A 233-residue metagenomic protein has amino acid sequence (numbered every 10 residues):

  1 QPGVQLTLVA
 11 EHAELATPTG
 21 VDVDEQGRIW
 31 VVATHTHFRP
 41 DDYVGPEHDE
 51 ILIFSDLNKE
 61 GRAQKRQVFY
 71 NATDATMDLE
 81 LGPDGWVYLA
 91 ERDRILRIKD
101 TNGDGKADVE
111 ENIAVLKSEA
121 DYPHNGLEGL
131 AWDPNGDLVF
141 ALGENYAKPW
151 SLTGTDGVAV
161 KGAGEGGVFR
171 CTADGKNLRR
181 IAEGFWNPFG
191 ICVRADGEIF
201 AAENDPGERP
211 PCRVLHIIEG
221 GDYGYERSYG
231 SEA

Functional and structural regions predicted by a protein language model:
Q1-A233: Beta-propeller domains with acidic blade repeats across secreted/periplasmic ectodomains and cytosolic WD/CNH propellers
